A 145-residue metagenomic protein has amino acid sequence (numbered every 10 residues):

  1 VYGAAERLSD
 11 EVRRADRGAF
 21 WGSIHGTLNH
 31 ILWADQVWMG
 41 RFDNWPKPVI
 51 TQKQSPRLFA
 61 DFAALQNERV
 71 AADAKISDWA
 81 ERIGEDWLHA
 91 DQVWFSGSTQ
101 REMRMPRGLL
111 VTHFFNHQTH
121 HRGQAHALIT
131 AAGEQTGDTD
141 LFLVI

Functional and structural regions predicted by a protein language model:
Y2-G3, D10-Q54, G97-I145: Short, contiguous alpha-helical
G3, R7, A74-D78, R82 (+1 more regions): A generic structural signal for well-ordered alpha-helical segments enriched in polar/charged residues
P46-L88: Helix-adjacent hinge/juxtasegments
E85-S98: Carboxylate-rich helix-loop segments that flank metal/cofactor sites and access channels in metalloenzymes
